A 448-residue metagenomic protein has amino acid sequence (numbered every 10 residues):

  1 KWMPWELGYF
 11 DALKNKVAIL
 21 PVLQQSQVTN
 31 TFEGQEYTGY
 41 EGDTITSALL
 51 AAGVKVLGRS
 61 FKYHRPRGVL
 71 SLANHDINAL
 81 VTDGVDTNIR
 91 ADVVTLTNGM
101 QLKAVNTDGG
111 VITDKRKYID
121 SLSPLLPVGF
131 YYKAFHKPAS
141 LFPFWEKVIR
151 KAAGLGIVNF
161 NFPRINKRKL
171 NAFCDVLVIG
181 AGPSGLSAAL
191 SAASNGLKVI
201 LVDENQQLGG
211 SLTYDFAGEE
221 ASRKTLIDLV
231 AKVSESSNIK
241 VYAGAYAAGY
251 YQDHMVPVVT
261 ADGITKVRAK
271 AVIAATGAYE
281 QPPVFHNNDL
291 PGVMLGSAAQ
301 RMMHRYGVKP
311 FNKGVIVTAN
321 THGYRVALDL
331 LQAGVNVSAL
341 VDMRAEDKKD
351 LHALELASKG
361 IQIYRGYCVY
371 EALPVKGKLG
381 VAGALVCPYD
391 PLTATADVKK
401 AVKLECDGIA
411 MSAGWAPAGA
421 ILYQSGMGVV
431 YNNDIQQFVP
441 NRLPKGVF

Functional and structural regions predicted by a protein language model:
W2, Q25-E33: Glycine-rich, charge-decorated loop segments at or immediately adjacent to ligand/cofactor-binding or catalytic sites
W2-A12: Conserved TIR/SEFIR loop-to-helix hotspot centered on a Trp-containing motif with a nearby acidic residue
L13-V17: Short glycine-/polar-rich loops that comprise or flank the Walker A/P-loop and associated switch/sensor motifs
L20-V28, A345: Short beta-alpha junction loops
N30, G34-F448: Residues forming the flavin
